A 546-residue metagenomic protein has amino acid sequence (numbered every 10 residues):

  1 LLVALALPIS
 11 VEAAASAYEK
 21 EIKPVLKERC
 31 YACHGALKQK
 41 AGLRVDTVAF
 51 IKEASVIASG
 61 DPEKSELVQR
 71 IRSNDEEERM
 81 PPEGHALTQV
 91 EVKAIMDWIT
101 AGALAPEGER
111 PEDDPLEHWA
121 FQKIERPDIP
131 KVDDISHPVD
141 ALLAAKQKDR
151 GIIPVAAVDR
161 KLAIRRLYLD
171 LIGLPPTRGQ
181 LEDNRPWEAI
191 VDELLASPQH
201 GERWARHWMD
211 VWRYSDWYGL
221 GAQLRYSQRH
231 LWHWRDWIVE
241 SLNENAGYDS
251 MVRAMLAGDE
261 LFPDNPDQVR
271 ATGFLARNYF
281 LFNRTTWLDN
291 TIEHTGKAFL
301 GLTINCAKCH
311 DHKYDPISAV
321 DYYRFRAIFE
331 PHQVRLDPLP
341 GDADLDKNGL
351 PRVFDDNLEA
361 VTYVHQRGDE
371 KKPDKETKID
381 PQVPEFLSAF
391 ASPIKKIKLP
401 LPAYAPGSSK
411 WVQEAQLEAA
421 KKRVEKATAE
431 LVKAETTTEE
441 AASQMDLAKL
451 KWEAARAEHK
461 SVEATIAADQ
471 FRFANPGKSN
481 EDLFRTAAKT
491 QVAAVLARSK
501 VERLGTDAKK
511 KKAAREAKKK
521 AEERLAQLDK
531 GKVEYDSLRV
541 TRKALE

Functional and structural regions predicted by a protein language model:
L1-S10: Bacterial N-terminal signal peptides
I9-A15, R270-G296, L300: Short, charged low-complexity linear segments at domain edges
I9-D259, H312, H332-E502, T506-E546: Aromatic- and Gly/Pro-enriched helix-to-coil junctions and flexible linker segments
L26, F299-N305: Short metal-coordination and nucleic-acid-contact micro-motifs, chiefly zinc-binding Cys/His arrays
Y31, A307, R326: Cys/His/Pro-rich metal-binding microdomains
I190, W237-I238, T291-T295, N305 (+1 more regions): Short, hydrophobic/aromatic alpha-helical segments in well-folded domains
S250, D264-N265: Extracellular glycan-recognition modules
